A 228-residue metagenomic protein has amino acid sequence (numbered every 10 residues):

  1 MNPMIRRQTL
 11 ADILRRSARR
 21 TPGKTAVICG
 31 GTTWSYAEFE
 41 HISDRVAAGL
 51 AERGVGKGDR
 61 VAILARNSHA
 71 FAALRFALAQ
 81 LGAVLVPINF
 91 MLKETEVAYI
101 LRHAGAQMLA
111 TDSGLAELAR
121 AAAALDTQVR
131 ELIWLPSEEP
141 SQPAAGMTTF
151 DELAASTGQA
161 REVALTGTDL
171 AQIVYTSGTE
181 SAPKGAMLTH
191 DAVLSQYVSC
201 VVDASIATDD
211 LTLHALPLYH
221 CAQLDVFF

Functional and structural regions predicted by a protein language model:
N2-L10, R15, G23-S68, A72-F76 (+2 more regions): Conserved AMP-binding/adenylate-forming core of the ANL superfamily
R7-Q8, P22-G23, S156-Y175, S181-A182 (+1 more regions): Conserved pre-ATP/AMP-binding loop-to-beta segment of ANL
G31, E117-G167: ANL superfamily adenylate-forming
S35-A37, A171-S195: Conserved AMP-binding A3 loop
S43, A47, L85, H190 (+1 more regions): Short amphipathic alpha-helical/adjacent loop interface patches that line ligand and macromolecule-binding sites
R60, R66-V86, F90-E94, R102-M108 (+2 more regions): A short helix-loop-beta submotif of the ANL/AMP-binding
V61, L78, L109, L170 (+3 more regions): Conserved S/T- and glycine-rich ATP-binding loop of Class I adenylate-forming
L194-L211, L218-F228: Conserved AMP-binding/adenylation subdomain of ANL enzymes
